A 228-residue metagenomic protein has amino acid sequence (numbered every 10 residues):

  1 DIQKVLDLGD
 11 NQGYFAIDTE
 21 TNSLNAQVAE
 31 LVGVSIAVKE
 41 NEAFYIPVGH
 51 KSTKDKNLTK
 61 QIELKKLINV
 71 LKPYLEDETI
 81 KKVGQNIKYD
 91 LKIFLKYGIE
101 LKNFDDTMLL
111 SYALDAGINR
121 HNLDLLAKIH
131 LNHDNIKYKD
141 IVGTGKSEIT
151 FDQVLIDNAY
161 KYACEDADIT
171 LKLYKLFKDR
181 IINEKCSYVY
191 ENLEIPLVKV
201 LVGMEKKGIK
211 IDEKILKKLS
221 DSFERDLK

Functional and structural regions predicted by a protein language model:
D1-Q12: N- or domain-start disorder-to-order transition segments that initiate the globular core
D10, Y14-Q27: Short acidic, Gly/Ser-rich segments with clustered Asp/Glu that frequently serve as metal-coordination loops in enzyme
D18, V34, V200: Conserved hydrophobic/aromatic pocket- or pore-lining residues that grip, position, or stack substrates in active sites
N25, A29-I182, L193, L197: Active-site-proximal helix-loop-helix substrate-binding element of RNase H-like nuclease domains
D179-I182, C186, G208-I209: Short, flexible helix-adjacent loops and helix caps
V189-K228: Extended, well-ordered alpha-helical scaffold/bundle regions in very large, multi-domain proteins
